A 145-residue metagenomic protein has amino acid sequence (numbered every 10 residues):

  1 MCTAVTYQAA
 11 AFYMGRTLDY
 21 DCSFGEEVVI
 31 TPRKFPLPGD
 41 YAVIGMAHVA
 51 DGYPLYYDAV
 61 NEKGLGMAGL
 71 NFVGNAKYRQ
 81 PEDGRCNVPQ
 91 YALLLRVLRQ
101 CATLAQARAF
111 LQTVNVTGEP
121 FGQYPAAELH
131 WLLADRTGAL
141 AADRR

Functional and structural regions predicted by a protein language model:
M1-C86, T113, G118: A contiguous strand-loop segment
D83, A92-L98: Second-shell loop/turn segments in exported
C101-R145: Accessory structured domains or lobes within enzymes
